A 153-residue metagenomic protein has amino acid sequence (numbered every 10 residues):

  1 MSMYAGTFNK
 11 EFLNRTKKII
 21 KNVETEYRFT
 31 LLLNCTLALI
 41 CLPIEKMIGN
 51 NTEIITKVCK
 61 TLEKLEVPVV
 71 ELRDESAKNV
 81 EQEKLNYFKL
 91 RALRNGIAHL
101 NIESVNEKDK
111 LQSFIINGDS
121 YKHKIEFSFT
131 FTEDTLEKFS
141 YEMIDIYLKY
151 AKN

Functional and structural regions predicted by a protein language model:
M1-N153: Amphipathic alpha-helical interface elements
